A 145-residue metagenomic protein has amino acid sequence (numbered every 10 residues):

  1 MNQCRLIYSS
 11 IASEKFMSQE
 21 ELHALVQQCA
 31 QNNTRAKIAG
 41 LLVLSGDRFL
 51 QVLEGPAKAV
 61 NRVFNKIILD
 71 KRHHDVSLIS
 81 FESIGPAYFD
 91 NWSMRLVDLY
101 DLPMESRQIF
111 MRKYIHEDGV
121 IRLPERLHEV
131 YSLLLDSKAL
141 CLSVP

Functional and structural regions predicted by a protein language model:
M1-P145: Charge-rich, low-complexity N-terminal segments
